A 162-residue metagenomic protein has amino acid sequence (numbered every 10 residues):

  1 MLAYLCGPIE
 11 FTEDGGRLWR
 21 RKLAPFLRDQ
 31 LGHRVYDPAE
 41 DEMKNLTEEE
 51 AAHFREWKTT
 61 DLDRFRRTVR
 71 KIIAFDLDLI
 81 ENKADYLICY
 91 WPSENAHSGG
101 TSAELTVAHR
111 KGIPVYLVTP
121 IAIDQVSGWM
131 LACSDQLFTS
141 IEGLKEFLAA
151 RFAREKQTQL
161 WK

Functional and structural regions predicted by a protein language model:
M1-K162: Conserved catalytic or regulatory cores that recognize and/or transform ribose-phosphate-containing ligands
